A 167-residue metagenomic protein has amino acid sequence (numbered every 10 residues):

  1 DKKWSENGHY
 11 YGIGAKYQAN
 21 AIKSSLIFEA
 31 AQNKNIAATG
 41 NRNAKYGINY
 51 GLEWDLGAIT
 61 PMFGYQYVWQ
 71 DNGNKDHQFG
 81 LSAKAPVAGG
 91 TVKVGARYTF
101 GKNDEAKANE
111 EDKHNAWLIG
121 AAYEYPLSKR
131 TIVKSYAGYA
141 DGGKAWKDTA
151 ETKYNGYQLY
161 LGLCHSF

Functional and structural regions predicted by a protein language model:
D1-K16: Aromatic- and glycine-enriched pocket-lining scaffold segments that form the walls of small-molecule binding clefts
S5-N7, R42, K113, K153: A generic structural micro-feature
G8, A106-K107, F167: Aromatic-residue hotspot detector
G12-G120: Detector for outer-membrane/organellar transmembrane beta-barrel domains, recognizing the amphipathic beta-strand
D104-E105, K144-W146: A short, acidic/glycine-rich surface segment
I119, Y125, Y154-F167: Outer-membrane beta-barrel "beta-signal"
G120-K144: C-terminal closing repeat unit and adjoining cap/tail of repeat-based domains
D148-Y154: Extended amphipathic alpha-helical coiled-coil/heptad-repeat regions
